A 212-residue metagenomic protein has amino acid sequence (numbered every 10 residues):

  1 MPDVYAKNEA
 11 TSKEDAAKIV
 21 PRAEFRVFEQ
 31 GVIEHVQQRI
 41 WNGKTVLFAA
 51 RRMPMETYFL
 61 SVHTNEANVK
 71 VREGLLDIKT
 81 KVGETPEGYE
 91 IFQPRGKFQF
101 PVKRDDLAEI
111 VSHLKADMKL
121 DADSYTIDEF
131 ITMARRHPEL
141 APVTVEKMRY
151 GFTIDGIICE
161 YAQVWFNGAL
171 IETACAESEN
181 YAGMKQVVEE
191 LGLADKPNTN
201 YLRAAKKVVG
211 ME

Functional and structural regions predicted by a protein language model:
P2-F152, L193-E212: N-terminal strand-loop-strand beta-hairpin
K18-V20, G156, F166-I171, A182: Coil-to-beta-strand transition motifs
K70-R72, A162-F166: Short beta-strand micro-motifs enriched in acidic
L76-I78, E172-A176: Intrinsically disordered, low-complexity regulatory segments enriched in Ser/Thr/Pro and charged residues
K79-K81, E160-V164: A structural feature that tracks compact, well-ordered secondary-structure segments with a strong bias toward
G96-F98, V164-A169: A short, sequence-level motif marking secondary-structure junctions
Y150-I154, C159-A162: Extended beta-strand-rich segments in extracellular/periplasmic secretory proteins, especially within noncatalytic
F166-G168, C175-M211: Mixed-charge, glycine-accented linear interaction segment located at domain edges/termini
